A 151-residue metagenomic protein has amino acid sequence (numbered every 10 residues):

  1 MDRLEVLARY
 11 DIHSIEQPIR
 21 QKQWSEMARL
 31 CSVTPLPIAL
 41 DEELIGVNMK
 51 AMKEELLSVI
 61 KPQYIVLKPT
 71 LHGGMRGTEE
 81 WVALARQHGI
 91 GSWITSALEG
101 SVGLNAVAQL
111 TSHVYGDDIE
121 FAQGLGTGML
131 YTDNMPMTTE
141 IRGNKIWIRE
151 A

Functional and structural regions predicted by a protein language model:
M1-R3, G46-S58: Short, acidic/polar
E5-H13, R29-A39, L57-I65, R86-G91 (+1 more regions): Glycine-enriched alpha-helix->loop->beta-strand junction motifs that scaffold or abut catalytic
Y10-Q23, L36-V47, Q63-G73: Catalytic beta/alpha-barrel core
I19-V33, V47-A51, G73-L84, G103: Active-site-adjacent beta->alpha loops and helix N-cap segments on the catalytic face of soluble alpha/beta enzymes
E43, S92-E99: Short acidic/histidine-rich active-site segments
K61-P69, G143-I148: A polyampholytic, Gly/Pro-enriched intrinsically disordered region
R76, V82-G89, N144-W147, A151: Active-site/ligand-binding-proximal alpha/beta "capping" segment
A97-A151: Flexible C-terminal active-site loop/helix
